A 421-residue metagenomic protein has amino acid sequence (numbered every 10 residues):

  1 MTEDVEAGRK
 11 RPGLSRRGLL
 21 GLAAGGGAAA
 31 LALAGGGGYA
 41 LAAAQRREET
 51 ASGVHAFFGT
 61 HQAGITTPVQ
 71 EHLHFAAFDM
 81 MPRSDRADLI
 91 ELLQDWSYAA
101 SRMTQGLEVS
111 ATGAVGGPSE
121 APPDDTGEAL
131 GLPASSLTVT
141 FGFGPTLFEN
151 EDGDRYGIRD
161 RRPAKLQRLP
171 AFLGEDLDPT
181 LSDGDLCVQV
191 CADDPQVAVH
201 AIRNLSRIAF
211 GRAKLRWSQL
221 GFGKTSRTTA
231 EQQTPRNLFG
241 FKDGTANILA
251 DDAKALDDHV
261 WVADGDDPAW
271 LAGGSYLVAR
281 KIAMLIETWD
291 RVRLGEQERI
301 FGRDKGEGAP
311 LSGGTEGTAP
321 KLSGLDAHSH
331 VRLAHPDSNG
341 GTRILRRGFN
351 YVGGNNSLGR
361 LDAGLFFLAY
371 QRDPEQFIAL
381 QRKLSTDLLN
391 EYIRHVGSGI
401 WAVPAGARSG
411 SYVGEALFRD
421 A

Functional and structural regions predicted by a protein language model:
M1-L14: N-terminal secretory signal peptides
G13, G18-Y39, R46-A421: Long, histidine/aromatic-enriched segments associated with O2/redox biology
